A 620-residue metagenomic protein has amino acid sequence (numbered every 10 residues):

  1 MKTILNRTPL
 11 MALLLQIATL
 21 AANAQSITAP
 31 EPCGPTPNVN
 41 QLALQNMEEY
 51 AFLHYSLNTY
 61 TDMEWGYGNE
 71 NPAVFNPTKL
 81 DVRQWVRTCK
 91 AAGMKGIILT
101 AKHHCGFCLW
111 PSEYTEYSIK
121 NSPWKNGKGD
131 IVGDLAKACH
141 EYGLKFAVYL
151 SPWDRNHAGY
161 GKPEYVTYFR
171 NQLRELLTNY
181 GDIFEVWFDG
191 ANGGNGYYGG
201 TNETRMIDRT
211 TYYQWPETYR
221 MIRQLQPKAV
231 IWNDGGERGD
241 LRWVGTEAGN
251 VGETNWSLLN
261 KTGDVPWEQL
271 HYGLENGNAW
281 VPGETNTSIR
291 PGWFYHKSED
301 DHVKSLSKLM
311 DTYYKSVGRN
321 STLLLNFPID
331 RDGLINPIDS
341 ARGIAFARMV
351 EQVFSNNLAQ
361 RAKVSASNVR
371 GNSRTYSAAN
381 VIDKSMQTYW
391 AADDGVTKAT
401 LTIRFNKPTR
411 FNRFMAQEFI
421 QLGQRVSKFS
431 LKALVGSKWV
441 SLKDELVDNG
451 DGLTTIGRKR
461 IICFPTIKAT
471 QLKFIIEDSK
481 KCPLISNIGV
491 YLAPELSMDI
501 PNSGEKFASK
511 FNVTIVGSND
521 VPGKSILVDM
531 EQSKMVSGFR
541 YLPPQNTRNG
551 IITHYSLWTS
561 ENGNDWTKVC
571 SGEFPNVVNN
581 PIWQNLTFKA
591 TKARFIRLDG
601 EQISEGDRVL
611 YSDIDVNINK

Functional and structural regions predicted by a protein language model:
M1-L10: Bacterial N-terminal signal peptides that target proteins for export
M11-T19: Bacterial N-terminal signal peptides
L20-A24: Sec/Tat signal peptide C-region and signal peptidase I cleavage site
Q25-T397, T402-I403, P408-R410, M415-Q417 (+8 more regions): Mature catalytic domains of secreted/periplasmic carbohydrate-active enzymes
I338, A345, V350-V353, D383-K443 (+3 more regions): Aromatic, loop-rich ligand-recognition surfaces of beta-strand-rich domains
F507-F511: Compositionally biased low-complexity segments at domain edges in trafficked proteins and select soluble regulators
